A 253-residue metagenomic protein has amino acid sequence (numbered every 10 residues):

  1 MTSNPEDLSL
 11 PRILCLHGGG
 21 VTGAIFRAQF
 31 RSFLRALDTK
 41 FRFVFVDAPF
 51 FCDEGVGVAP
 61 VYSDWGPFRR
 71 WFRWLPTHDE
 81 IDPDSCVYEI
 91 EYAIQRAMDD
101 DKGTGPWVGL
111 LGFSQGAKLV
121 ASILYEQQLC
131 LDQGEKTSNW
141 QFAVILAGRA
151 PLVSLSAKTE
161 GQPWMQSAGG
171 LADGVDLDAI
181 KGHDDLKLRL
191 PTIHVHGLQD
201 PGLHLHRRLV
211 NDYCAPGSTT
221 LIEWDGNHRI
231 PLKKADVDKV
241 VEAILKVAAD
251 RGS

Functional and structural regions predicted by a protein language model:
M1-R12, H17, V21-A24, T39 (+5 more regions): Eukaryotic N-terminal targeting leaders
P11-G109: Serine-hydrolase catalytic machinery in alpha/beta-hydrolase-like enzymes
F45, V144-L146, E223: A short, hydrophobic beta-strand element of the alpha/beta-hydrolase
I94, M98, Q128, V241-S253: Short, hydrophobic alpha-helical segments
L111-G116, V120: Gly/Ala-rich beta-loop-alpha elbow adjacent to hydrolase catalytic centers
S122-E126: Active-site signature of alpha/beta-hydrolase-fold catalytic machinery across serine- and Asp/Cys-nucleophile hydrolases
D132-V153: A conserved short beta-strand
G148-A235, V241-A249: The feature captures the conserved acid-bearing segment of alpha/beta-hydrolase catalytic domains
